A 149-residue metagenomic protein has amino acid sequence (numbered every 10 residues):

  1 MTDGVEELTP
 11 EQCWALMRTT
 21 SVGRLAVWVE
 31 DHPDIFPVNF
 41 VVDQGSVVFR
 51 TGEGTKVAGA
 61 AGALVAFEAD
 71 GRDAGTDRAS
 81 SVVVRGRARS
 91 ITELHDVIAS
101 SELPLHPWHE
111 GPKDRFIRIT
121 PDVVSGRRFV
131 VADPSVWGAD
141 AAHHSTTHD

Functional and structural regions predicted by a protein language model:
M1-R18, G138-A139, H144-S145, D149: Extreme N-terminal tail/first-helix region
R18-V22, A61-G62: A short, compositionally biased
T20-G52: Short beta-strand segments
D31, T55-V57, D133: Short, surface-exposed beta-strand-loop junctions and turns on beta-sheet-rich folds
S46-V48, R118, S125: General beta-strand recognition
E53-F116, P121-V123: Short, structured beta-strand-loop surface elements
A58-L64, F129-V130, W137-A141: A short, polar/proline- and glycine-enriched secondary-structure boundary/capping micro-motif
A79, R128-A132: A short secondary-structure junction signal
